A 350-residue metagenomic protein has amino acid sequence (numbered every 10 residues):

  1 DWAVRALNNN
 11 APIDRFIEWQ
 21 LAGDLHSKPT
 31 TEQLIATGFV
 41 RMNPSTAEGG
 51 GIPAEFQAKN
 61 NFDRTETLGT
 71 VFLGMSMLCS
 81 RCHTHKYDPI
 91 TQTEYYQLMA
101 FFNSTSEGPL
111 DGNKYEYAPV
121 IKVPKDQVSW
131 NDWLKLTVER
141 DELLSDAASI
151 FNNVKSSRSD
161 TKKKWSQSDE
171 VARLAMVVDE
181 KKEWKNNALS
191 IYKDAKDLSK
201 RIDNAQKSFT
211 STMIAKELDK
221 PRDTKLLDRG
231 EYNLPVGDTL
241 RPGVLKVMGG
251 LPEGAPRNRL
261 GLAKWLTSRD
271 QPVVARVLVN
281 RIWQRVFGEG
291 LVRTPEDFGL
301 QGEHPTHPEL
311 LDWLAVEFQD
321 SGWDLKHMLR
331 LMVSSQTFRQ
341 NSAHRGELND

Functional and structural regions predicted by a protein language model:
D1-K28, D88-P89, D132-D350: Primarily short, surface-exposed interaction patches in extracytoplasmic proteins
V4, L25-L134, V138: Sequence context surrounding c-type heme c attachment/ligation sites in exported
